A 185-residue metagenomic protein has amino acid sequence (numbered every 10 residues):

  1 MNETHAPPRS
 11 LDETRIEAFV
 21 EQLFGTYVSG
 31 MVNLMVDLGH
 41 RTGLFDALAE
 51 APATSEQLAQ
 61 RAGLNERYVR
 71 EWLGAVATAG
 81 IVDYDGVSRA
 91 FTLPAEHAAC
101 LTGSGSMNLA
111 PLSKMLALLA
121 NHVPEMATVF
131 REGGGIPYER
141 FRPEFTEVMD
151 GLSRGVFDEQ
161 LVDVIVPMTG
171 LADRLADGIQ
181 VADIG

Functional and structural regions predicted by a protein language model:
M1-H5: General nucleic-acid-binding
A6-T14, E21-A53, Q60-R61, R70-Q180: Conserved Class I S-adenosyl-L-methionine-dependent methyltransferase catalytic core
I184: Conserved beta-strand/loop positions that form the S-adenosyl-L-methionine
